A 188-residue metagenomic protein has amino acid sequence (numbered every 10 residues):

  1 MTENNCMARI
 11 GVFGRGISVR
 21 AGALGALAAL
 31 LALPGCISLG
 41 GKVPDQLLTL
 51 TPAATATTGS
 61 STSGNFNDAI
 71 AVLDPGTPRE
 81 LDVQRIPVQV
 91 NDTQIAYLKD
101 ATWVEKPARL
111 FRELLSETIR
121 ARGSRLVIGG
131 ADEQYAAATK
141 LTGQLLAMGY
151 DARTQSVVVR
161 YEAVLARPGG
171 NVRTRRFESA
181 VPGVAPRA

Functional and structural regions predicted by a protein language model:
M1-V19: N-terminal secretory signal peptides that target proteins for export/translocation
R20-A26: Sec-dependent signal peptide recognition, specifically the positively charged N-region followed immediately by
A32-G35: C-terminal motif of bacterial Sec signal peptides marking the signal peptidase cleavage site
I37-P107: A structural "domain/chain start" motif
I37-T57, E117, A121-G169: Surface-exposed short loop/turn segments
F66-D68, D82-Q84, N91, K99 (+4 more regions): Envelope-exposed proteins and targeting segments
T93-T102, G169-A188: Short secondary-structure boundary motifs at beta->alpha junctions and helix caps
